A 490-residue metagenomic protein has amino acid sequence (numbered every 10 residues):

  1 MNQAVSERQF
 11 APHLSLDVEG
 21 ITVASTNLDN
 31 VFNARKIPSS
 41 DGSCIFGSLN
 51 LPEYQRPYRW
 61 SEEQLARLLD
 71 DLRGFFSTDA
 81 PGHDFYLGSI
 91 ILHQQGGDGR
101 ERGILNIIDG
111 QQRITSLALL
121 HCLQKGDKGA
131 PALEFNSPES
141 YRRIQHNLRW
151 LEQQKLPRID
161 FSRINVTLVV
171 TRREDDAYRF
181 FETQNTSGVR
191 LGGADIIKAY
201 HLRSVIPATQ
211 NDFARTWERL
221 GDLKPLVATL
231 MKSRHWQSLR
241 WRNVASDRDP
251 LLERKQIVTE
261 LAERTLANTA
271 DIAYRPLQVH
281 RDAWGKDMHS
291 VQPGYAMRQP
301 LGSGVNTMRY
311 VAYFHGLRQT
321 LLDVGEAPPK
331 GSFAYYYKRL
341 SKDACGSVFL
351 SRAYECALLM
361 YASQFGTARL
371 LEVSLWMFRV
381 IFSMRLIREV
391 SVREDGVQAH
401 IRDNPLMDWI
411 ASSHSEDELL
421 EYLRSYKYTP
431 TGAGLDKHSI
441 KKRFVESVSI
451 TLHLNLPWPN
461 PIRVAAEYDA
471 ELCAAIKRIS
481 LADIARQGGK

Functional and structural regions predicted by a protein language model:
M1-K490: Flexible coil/loop and intrinsically disordered segments
